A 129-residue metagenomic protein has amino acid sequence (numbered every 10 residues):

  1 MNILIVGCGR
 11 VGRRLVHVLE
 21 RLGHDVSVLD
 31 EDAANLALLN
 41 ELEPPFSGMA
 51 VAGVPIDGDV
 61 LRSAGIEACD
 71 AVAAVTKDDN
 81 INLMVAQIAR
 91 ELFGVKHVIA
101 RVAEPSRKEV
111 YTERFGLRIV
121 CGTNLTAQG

Functional and structural regions predicted by a protein language model:
M1-G129: Cytosolic regulatory regions of ion transport systems
